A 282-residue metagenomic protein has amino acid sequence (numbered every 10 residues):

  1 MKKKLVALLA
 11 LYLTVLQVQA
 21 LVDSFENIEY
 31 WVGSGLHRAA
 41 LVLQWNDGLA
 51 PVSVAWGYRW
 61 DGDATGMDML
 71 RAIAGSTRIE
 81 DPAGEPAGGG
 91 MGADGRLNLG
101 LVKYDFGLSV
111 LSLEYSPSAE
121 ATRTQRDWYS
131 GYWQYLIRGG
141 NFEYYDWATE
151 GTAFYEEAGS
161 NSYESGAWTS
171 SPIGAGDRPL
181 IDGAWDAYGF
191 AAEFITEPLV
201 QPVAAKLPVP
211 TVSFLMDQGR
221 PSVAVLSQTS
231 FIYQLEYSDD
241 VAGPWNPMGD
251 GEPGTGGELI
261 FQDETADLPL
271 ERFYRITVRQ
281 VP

Functional and structural regions predicted by a protein language model:
M1-K4: Positively charged n-region of N-terminal signal peptides that target proteins for export
A7, G35-H37, Y129, D217 (+2 more regions): A short, polar/charged loop/turn motif at coil->beta-strand junctions and beta-hairpin connectors
A7-L16: Bacterial N-terminal signal peptides
A7-L8, W56, S170, S222 (+1 more regions): A general structural-boundary detector
Q17-Q19, Q234: Glutamine-centric residue-chemistry signal
A20-V209: Ubiquitin-like/PB1-type beta-grasp interaction modules and other compact soluble beta-rich domains
V209-P282: Short, composition-biased motifs enriched in small/polar/acidic residues
